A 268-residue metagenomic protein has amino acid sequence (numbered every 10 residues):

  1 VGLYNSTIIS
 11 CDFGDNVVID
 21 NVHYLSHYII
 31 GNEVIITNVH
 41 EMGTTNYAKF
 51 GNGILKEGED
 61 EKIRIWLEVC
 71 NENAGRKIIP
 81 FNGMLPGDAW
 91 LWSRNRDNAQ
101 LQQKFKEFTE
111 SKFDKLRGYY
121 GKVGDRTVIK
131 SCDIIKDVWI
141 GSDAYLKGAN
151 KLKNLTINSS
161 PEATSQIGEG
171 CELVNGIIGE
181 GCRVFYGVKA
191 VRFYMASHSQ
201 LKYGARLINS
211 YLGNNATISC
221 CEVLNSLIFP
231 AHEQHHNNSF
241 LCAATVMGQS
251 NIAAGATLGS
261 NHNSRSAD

Functional and structural regions predicted by a protein language model:
V1, S6, C11-D12, V17 (+25 more regions): A structural motif detector for beta-strand N-caps
V1-G121, D125-R126, S131, D143: Terminal amphipathic alpha-helical/low-complexity segments used for targeting or macromolecular assembly
